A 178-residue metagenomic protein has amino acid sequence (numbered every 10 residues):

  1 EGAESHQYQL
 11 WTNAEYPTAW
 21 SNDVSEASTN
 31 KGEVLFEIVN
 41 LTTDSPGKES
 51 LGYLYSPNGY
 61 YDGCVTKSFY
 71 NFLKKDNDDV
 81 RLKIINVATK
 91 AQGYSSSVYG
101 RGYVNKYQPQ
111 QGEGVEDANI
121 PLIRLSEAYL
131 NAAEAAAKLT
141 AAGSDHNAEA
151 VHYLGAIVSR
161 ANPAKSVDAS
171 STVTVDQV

Functional and structural regions predicted by a protein language model:
E1-Y55, D62, K74-V178: Acidic/polar-rich alpha-helix caps and helix-coil junctions
V65: FAD-binding core of flavoproteins
